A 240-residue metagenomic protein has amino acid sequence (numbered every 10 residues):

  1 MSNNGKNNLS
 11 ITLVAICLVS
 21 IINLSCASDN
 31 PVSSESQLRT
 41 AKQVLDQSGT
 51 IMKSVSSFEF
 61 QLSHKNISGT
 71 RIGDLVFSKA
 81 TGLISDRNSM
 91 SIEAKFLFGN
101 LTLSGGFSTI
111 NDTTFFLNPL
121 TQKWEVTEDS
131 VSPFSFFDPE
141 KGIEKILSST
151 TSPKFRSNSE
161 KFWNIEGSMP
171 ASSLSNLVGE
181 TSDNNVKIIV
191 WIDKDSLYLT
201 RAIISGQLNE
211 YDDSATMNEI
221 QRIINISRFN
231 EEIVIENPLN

Functional and structural regions predicted by a protein language model:
M1-N7: N-terminal secretory signal peptides that target proteins for export/translocation
S2, L13, I22-S85, S89 (+2 more regions): N-terminal leader/targeting segments and the immediate start of mature chains
N8-L18: Sec-dependent N-terminal signal peptides
Q43-T50, S78-D86, G105-F107, N111 (+2 more regions): Extended lipid/amphipathic-ligand handling interfaces
Q47-G49, E59, F77-K79, S104 (+3 more regions): Low-complexity, intrinsically disordered segments exposed to solvent
S63-G69, L97-L101, P119-T121, Q207-N209 (+1 more regions): Hydrophobic lipid-interacting interfaces of membrane-associated proteins
K79-E140: An acidic-aromatic
K161-N240: Gly/Pro-enriched, hydrophobic low-complexity segments that function as extracytoplasmic propeptides/linkers
